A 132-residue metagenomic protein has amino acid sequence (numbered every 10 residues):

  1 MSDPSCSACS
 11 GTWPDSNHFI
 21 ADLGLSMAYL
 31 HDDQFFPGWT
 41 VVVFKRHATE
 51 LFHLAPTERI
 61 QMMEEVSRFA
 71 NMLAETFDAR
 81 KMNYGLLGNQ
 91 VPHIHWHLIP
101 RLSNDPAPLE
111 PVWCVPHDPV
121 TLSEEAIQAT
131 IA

Functional and structural regions predicted by a protein language model:
M1-A132: HIT superfamily nucleotide-processing domains
